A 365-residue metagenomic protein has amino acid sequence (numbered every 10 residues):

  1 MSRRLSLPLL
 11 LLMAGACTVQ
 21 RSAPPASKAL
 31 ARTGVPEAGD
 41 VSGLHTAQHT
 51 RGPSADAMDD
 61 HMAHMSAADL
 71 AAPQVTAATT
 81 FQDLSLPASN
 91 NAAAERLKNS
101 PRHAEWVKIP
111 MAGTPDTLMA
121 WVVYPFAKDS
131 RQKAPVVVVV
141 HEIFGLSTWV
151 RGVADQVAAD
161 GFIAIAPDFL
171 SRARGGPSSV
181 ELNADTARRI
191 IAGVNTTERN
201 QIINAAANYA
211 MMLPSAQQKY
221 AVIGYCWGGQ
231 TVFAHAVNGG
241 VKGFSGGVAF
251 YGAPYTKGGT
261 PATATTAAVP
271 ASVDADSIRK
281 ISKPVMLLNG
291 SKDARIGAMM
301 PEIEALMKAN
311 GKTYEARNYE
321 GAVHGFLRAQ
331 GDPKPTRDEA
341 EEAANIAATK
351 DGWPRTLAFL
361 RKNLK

Functional and structural regions predicted by a protein language model:
A14-A16: C-terminal motif of bacterial Sec signal peptides marking the signal peptidase cleavage site
T18-Q20: Bacterial signal peptide processing site
G39-H45, H49-T80, L86, N91-L97 (+2 more regions): Serine-hydrolase catalytic machinery in alpha/beta-hydrolase-like enzymes
I203-K280: Primarily recognizes the serine-hydrolase "nucleophile elbow" in alpha/beta-hydrolase and SGNH/GDSL folds
I281, L287-N289: Short beta-strand/loop motif that positions the catalytic acidic residue of the alpha/beta-hydrolase fold
S291-A294, G321-V323: Acidic beta-to-alpha connecting loop that harbors the catalytic carboxylate
A294-M300: Conserved alpha/beta-hydrolase "acid-adjacent" motif
T313-K365: C-terminal catalytic histidine-bearing segment of alpha/beta-hydrolase fold enzymes
